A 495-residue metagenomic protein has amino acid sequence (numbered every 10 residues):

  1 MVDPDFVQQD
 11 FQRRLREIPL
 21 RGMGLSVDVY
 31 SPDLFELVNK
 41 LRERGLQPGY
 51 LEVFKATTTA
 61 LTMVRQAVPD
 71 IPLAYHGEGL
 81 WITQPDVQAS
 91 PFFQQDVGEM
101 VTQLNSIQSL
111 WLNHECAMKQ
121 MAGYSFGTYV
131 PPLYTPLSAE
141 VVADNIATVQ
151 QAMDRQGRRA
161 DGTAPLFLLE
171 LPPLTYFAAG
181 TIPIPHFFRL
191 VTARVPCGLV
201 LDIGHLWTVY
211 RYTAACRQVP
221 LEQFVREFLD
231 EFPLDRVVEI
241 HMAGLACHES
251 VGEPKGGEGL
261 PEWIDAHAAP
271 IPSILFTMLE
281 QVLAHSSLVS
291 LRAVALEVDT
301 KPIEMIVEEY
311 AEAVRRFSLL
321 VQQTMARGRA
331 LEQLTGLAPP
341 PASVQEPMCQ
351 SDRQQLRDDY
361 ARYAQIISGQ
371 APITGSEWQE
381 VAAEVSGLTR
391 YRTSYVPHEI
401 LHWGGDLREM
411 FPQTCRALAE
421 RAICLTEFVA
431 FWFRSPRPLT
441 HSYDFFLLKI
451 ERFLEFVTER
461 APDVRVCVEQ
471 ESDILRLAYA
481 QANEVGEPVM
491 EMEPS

Functional and structural regions predicted by a protein language model:
V2-K55: Boundary/entry segment of secreted carbohydrate-active catalytic domains
V7-F11, F93-G198: Active-site acidic/histidine proton-transfer and metal-coordination neighborhood in alpha/beta enzyme cores
R13-I18, V38-L46, T58-H76, Q95-L110 (+4 more regions): Acidic (Asp/Glu)-rich catalytic clusters
L51, L112, D202, I240 (+1 more regions): Conserved, mostly hydrophobic/aromatic
D86-P91, Y129-A139, V209-S290: Gly/Pro-rich active-site loop or hairpin
A160-G252: Acidic/histidine-rich catalytic cores of soluble enzymes
I303-S343: C-terminal helical cap(s) of enzyme catalytic domains, especially alpha/beta-barrels
L331-E493: N-terminal, charged low-complexity regulatory/assembly segments
